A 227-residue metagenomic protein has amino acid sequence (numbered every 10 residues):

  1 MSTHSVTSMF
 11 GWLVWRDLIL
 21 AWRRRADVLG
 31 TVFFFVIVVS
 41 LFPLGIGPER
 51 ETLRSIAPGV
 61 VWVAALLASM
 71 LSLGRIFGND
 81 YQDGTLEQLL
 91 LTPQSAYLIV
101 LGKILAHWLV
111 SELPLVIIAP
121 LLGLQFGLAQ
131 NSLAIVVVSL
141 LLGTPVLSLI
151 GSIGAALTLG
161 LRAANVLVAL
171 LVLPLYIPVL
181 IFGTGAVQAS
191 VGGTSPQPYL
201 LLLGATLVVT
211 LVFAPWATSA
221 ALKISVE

Functional and structural regions predicted by a protein language model:
M1-T31: Aromatic- and glycine-rich beta-strand/loop motifs that create alpha-glucan
R25-G47, V63-A65, L171, L175-F182 (+1 more regions): Hydrophobic alpha-helical transmembrane segments of multi-pass membrane transport/permease proteins
G45-I56, P120-L141, L159, A186-L202 (+1 more regions): Membrane-interfacial helix-loop-helix connectors in multipass membrane proteins
A57-L73: Long, hydrophobic alpha-helical segments
M70-L90, I104: Transmembrane helix boundary and interhelical loop/hinge segments in multi-pass membrane proteins
L101-F126, V146, I150, G183-T184: Hydrophobic alpha-helical transmembrane segments that constitute the membrane-spanning cores of multi-pass membrane
A134, S139-L173, K223-E227: A structural motif at transmembrane helix-loop-helix junctions in multipass membrane proteins
L211-E227: Junction motif at the cytosolic side of a transmembrane helix
